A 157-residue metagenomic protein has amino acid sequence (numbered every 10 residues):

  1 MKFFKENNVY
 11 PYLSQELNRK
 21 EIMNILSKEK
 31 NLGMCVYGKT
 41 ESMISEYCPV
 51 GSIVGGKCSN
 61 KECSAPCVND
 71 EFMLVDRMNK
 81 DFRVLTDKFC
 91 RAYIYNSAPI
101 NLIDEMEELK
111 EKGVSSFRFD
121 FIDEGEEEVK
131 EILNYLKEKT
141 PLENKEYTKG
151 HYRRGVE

Functional and structural regions predicted by a protein language model:
M1-E157: Active-site pocket-lining/capping segments in soluble small-molecule metabolic enzymes
